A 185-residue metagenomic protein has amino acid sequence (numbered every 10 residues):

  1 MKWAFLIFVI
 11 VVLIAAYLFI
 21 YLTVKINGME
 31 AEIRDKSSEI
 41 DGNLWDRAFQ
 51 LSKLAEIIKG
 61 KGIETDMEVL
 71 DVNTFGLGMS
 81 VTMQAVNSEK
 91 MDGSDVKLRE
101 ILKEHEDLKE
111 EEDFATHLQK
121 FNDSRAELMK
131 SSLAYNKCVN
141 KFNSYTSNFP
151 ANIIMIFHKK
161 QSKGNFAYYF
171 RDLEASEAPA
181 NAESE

Functional and structural regions predicted by a protein language model:
K2-E185: A helix-centric hydrophobic-segment signal that preferentially recognizes long, alpha-helical stretches used
